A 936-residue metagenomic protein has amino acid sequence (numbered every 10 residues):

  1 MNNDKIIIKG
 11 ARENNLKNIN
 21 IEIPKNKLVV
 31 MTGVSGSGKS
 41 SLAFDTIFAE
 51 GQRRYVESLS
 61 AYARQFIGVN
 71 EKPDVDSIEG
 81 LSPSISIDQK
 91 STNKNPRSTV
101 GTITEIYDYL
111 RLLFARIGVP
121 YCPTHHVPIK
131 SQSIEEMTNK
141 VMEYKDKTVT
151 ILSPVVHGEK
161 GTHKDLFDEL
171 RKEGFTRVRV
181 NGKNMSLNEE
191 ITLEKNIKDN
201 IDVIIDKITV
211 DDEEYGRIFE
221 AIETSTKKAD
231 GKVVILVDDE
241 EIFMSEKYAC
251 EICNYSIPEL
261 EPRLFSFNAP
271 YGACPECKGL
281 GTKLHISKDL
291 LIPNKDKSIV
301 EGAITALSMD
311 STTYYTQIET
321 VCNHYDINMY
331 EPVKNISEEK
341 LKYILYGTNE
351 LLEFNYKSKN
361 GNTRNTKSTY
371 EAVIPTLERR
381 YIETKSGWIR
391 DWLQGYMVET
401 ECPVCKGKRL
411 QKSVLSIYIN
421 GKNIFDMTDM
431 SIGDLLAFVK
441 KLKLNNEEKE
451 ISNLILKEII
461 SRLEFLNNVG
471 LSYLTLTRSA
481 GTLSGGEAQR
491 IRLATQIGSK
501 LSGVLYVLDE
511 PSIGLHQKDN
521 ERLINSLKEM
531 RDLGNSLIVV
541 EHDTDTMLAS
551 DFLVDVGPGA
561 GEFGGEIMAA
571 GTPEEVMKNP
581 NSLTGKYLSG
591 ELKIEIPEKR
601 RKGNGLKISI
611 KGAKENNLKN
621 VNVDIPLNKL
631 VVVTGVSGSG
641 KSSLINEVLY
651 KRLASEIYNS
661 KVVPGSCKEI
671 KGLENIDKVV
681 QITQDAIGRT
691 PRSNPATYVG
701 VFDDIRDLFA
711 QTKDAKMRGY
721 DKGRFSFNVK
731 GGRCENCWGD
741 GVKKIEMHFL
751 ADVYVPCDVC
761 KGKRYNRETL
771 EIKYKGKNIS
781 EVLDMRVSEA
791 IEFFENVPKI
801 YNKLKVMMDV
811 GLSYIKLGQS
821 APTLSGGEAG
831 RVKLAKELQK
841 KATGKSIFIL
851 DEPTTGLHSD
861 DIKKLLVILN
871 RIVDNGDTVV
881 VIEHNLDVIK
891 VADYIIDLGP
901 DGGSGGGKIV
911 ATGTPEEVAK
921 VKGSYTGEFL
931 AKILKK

Functional and structural regions predicted by a protein language model:
M1-K936: Conserved phosphate-binding elements of NTP-dependent enzyme cores
